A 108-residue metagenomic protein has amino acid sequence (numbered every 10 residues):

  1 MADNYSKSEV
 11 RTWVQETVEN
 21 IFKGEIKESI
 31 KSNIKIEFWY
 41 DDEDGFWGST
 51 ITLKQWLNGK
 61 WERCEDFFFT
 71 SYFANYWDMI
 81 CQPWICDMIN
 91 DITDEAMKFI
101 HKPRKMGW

Functional and structural regions predicted by a protein language model:
A2-D3, H101-W108: Short acidic DE-rich linear segments
A2-Y40: Negatively charged, low-complexity tracts enriched in Asp/Glu with abundant Ser/Thr
S6-W13, I89, T93-M97, H101: N-terminal export/targeting and maturation segments
T12, E16, Q55-W56, C64 (+1 more regions): Positively charged, low-complexity intrinsically disordered regions
V18, W84, D91, K102-K105: Enrichment for repetitive, rod-forming helical segments
S29-M97: Acidic, low-complexity, intrinsically disordered interaction modules
